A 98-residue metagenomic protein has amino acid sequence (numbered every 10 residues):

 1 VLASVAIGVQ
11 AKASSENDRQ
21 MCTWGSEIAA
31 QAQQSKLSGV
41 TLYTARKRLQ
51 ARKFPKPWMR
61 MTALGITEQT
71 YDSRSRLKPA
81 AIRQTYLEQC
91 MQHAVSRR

Functional and structural regions predicted by a protein language model:
V1-A11: Classic N-terminal secretory signal peptides
I7-V9, M21, Y86: Generic detector of short, well-ordered, non-transmembrane alpha-helical segments enriched in hydrophobic residues
A11-Q50: N-terminal secretory signal peptides
K36, V40-R98: Compact alpha-helical subdomains of small soluble proteins
